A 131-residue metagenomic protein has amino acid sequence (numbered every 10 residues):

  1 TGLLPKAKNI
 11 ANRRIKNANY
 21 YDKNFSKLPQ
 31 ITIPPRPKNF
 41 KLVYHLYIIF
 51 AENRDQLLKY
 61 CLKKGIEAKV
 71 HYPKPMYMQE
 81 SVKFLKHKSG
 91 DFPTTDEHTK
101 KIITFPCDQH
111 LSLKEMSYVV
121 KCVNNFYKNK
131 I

Functional and structural regions predicted by a protein language model:
T1-I131: PLP-dependent aminotransferase class I/II
